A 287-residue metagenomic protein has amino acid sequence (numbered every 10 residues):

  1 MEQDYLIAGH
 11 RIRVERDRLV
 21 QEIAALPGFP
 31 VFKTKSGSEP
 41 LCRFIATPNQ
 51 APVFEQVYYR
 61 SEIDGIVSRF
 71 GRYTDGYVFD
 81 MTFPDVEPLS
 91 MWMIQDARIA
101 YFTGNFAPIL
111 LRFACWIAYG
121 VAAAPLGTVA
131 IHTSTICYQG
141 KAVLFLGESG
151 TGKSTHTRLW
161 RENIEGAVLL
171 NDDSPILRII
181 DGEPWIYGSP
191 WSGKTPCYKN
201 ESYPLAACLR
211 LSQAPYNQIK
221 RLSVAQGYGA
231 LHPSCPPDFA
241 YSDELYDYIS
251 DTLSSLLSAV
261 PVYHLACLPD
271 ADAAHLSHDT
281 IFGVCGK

Functional and structural regions predicted by a protein language model:
M1-S149, L159-V168, I176-K287: A noncatalytic interaction/capping subdomain that flanks phosphate/NTP-handling catalytic cores
G152: Conserved glycine(s) of the Walker
H156: Hydrophobic positions on the alpha1 helix immediately C-terminal to the Walker A/P-loop
